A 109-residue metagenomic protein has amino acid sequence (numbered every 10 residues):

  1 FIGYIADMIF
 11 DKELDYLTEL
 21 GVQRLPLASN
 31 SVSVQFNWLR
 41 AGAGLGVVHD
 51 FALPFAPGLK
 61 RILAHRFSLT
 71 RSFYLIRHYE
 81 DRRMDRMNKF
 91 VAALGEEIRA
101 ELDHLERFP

Functional and structural regions predicted by a protein language model:
F1-F73, E96-P109: C-terminal regulatory
F73-D85: A bilobed periplasmic-binding-protein/Venus flytrap-type ligand-binding module shared by bacterial periplasmic
R82-E96: Short amphipathic alpha-helical coupling segments at ligand-binding clamshell hinges and other catalytic/signaling
